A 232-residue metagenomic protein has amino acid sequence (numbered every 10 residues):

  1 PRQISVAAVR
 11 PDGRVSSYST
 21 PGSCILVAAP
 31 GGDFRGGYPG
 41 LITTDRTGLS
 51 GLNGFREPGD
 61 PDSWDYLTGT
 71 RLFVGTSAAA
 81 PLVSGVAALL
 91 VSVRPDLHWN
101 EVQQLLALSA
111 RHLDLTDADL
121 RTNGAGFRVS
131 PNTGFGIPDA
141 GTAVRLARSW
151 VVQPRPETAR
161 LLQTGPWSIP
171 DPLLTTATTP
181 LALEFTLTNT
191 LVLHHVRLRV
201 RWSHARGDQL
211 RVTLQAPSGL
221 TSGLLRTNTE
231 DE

Functional and structural regions predicted by a protein language model:
P1-A88, S92: Extracellular S/T/G-rich loop segment that most often corresponds to the catalytic His/Ser-adjacent loop
R2, R14, P21-S23, G37 (+4 more regions): Residues that flank catalytic or metal-binding motifs in active/ligand-binding sites
P11, A88-P95, A107-H112, R145-S149: Sec-exported extracytoplasmic/periplasmic mature domains
D45-T47, A216-S218, N228: Solvent-exposed strand-loop boundary residues in beta-sheet-rich modules
L82-G85, E101, L105, T142: Extracytoplasmic/secreted proteins, especially bacterial periplasmic and envelope-associated proteins
V93-P131: An often Trp-containing, charged/polar helix-loop segment at the C-terminal end of enzyme catalytic cores
R128-P131, L220-E232: Noncatalytic accessory or regulatory domains flanking protease catalytic cores in secreted, cell-surface, and selected
V129, I137-S218: Secreted peptidase-domain scaffold signal
